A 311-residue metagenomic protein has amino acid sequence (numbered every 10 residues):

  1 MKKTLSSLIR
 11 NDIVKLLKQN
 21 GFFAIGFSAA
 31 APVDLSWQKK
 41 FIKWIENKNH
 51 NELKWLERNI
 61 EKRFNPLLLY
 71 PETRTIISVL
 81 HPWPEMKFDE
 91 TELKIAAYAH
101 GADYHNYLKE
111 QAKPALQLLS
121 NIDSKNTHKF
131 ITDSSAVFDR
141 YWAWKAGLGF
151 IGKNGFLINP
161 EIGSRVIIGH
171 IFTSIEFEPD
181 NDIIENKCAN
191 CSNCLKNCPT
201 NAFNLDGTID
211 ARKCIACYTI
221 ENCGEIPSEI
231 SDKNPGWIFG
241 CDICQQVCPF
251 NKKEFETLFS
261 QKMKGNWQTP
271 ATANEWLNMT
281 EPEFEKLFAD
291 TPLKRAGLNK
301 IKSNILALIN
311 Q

Functional and structural regions predicted by a protein language model:
M1-K187, P235: Auxiliary alpha/beta "docking" domains used to position bulky ligands
Q19, N193-C217, C223, N234-Q261: Iron-sulfur cluster-binding cysteine motifs and their immediate structural context in ferredoxin-like electron-transfer
E110, V166, I209, F239 (+1 more regions): Conserved active-site and cofactor/substrate-binding residues in soluble primary-metabolism enzymes
A136, I215, K264-Q268: A short beta-strand-loop-alpha-helix capping motif that often carries His-Thr
I158-D182, A211-I230, E281-E285: Short, charged low-complexity linear segments at domain edges
N190: SIR2/sirtuin NAD+-dependent deacylase catalytic core
I226-Q311: Alpha-helical scaffold domains
